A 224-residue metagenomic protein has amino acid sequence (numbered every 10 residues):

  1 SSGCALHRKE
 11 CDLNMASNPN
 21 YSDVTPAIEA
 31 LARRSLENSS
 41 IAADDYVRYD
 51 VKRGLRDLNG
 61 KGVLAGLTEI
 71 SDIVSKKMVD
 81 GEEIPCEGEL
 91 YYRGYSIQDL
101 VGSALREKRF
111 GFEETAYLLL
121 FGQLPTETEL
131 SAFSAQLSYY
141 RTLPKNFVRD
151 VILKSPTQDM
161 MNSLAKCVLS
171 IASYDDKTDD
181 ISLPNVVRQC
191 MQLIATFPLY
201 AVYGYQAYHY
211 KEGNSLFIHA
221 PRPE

Functional and structural regions predicted by a protein language model:
A16-E224: Hydrophobic alpha-helical bundle cores within soluble ligand-binding/oligomerization subdomains
